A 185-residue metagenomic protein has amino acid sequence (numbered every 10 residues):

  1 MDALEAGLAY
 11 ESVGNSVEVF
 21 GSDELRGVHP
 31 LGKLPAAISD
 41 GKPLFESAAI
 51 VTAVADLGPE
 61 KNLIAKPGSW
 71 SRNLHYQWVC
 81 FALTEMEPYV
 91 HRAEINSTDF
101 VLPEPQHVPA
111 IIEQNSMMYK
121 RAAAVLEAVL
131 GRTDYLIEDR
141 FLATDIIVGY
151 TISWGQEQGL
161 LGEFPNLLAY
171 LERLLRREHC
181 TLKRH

Functional and structural regions predicted by a protein language model:
M1-E113: GST-like domain detector, emphasizing the conserved glutathione-binding G-site in the N-terminal thioredoxin-like
E11-V13, E138, E163, L182-K183: A local structural micro-motif
G27, A65, V148, R176 (+1 more regions): Phosphate-coordinating loops and pocket residues in cytosolic domains that bind phosphorylated ligands
A49, N166, H179: Residue-level recognition of oxygen-bearing side chains
A55, T151-I152, R184: Active-site-flanking alpha-helical
A82-R176: GST-like fold's C-terminal all-alpha helical module
Y119, E178-H185: Charged/polar, low-hydrophobicity segments characteristic of intrinsically disordered regions and flexible loops
